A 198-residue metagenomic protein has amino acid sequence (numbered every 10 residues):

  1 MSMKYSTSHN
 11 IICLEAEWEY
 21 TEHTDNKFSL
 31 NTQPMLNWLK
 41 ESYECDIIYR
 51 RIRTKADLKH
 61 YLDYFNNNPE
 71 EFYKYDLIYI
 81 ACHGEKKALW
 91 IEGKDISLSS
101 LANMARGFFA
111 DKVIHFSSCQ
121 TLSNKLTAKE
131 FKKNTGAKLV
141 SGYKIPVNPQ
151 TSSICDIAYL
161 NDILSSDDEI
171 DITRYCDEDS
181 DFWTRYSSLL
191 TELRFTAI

Functional and structural regions predicted by a protein language model:
M1-Y75, A110, H115-S117: A domain-level signal for caspase-like cysteine endopeptidase catalytic cores and their zymogen-processing architecture
W18-T24, K55-D57, G84-A88, Q120-S123 (+1 more regions): Short acidic, S/G/P-rich loop/turn micro-motifs used as interaction or catalytic elements
K27-M35, Y61-F65, E92-N103, N124-L126: Well-ordered, non-membrane alpha-helical segments in soluble/globular domains
N37, K133, N161: Short, well-ordered alpha-helices that flank and scaffold nucleotide-derived cofactor binding pockets
L62-S99: A glycine-rich, hydrophobic loop/mini-helix early in the fold
G93-S153: Catalytic cores of nucleophile-dependent amide-cleaving enzymes
D95-M104, L164-I198: Caspase-like cysteine protease fold
K138-D181: C-terminal folded domains that constitute the principal catalytic or ligand-binding module of multi-domain proteins
